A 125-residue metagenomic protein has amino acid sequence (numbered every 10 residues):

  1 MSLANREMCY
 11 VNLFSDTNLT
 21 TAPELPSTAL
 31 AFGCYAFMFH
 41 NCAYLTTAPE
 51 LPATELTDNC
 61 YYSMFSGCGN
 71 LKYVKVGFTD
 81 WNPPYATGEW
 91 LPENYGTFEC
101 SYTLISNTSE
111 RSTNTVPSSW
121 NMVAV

Functional and structural regions predicted by a protein language model:
M1-R6, S15-F32, H40-D58, C68-Y85 (+2 more regions): Structural signature of tandem-repeat unit edges
V11, A36, Y62-S63: Register-specific detector for alpha-helical tandem repeat solenoids, activating on a conserved position within each
T87-N94: A structural signal for leucine-rich repeat
